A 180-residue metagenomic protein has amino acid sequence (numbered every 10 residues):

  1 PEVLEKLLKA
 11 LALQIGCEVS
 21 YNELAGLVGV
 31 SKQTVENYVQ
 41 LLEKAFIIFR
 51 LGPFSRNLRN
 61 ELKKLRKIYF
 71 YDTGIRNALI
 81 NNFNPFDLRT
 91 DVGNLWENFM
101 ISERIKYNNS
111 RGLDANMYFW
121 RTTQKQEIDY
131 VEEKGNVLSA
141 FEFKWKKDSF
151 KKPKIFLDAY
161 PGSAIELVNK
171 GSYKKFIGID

Functional and structural regions predicted by a protein language model:
P1-V137: Accessory nucleic acid-recognition modules appended to NTPase machines
E133-D148: Active-site ExK catalytic segment of metal-dependent nucleases
K144-D180: Catalytic cores of nucleic-acid endonucleases
